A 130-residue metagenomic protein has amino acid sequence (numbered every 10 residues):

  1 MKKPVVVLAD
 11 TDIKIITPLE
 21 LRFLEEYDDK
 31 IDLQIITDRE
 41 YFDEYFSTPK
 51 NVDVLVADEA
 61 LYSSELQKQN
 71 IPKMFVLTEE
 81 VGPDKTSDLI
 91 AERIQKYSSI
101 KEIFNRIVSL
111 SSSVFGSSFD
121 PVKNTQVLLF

Functional and structural regions predicted by a protein language model:
M1-K2, Y45-N51, Q67-N70, S87-D88 (+1 more regions): Flexible, charged surface loops at secondary-structure boundaries
K3-K14, L19-F23, V54-V56: Conserved acidic segment of CheY-like receiver
D12-I16, Y41, A60-S64, V81-P83: Short acidic, S/G/P-rich loop/turn micro-motifs used as interaction or catalytic elements
T17, D43-E44, K101: Alpha-helical elements of the RecA-like P-loop NTPase motor core of helicases
L24-L66: A short, well-structured beta->alpha microelement
V54-A57, Q67-D84: A short, hydrophobic beta-strand element within the central beta-sheet of small alpha/beta folds
L89-I90, K96-F115: Receiver (REC) domain switch/output surface
F119-F130: Walker A (P-loop) phosphate-binding motif
